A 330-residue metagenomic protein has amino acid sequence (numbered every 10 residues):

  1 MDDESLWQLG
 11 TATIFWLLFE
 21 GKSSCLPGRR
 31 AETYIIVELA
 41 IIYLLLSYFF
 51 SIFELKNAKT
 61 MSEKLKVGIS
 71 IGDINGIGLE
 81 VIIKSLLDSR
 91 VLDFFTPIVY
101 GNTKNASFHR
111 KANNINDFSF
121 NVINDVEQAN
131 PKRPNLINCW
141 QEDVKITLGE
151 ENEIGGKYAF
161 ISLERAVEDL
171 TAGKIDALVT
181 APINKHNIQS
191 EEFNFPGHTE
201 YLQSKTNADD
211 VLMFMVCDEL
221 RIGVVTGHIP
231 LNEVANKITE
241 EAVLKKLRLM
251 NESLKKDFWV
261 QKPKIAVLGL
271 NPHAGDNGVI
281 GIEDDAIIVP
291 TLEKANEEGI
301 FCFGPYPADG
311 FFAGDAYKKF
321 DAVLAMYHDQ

Functional and structural regions predicted by a protein language model:
S5, S23-S24, S47, S51: Serine residues within intrinsically disordered or low-complexity segments
Q8, L26-R30: Short Gly/Ser/Thr- and charged-rich N-terminal loops/segments that act as flexible capping/hinge elements
Q8-L9, L39, L55: Cationic, low-complexity basic patches in intrinsically disordered or flexible, solvent-exposed regions
I52, K56-H198, E241-M326, Q330: Contiguous, glycine/small-aliphatic-enriched amphipathic segments in soluble metabolic enzymes
S190-C217: Short, acidic/small-residue loops that bind anionic groups at enzyme active sites
M215-L244: Ligand-binding beta-strand-loop-alpha-helix segment within the catalytic cores of soluble metabolic enzymes
